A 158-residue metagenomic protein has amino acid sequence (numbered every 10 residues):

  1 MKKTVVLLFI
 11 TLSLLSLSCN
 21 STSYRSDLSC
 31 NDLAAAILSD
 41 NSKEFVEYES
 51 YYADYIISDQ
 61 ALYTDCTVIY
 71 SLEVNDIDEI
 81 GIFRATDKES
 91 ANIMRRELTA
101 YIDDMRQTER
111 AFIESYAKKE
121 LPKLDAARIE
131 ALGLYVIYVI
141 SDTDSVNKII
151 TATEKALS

Functional and structural regions predicted by a protein language model:
M1-T4, L8: Positively charged n-region of N-terminal signal peptides that target proteins for export
L14-S18: C-terminal motif of bacterial Sec signal peptides marking the signal peptidase cleavage site
N20-S23: Bacterial signal peptide processing site
V46-D78, I93-M94, L121-D125: Short, compositionally biased low-complexity segments enriched in polar/charged residues
D76-D87: A short acidic-to-branched-hydrophobic micro-motif
I93-Y101, I150-K155: Short amphipathic alpha-helices in soluble, non-transmembrane regions that often serve as interface/regulatory elements
R95-L132: Short Gly/Thr-rich strand-loop-strand
K118-S158: A short, solvent-exposed beta-edge/loop patch
